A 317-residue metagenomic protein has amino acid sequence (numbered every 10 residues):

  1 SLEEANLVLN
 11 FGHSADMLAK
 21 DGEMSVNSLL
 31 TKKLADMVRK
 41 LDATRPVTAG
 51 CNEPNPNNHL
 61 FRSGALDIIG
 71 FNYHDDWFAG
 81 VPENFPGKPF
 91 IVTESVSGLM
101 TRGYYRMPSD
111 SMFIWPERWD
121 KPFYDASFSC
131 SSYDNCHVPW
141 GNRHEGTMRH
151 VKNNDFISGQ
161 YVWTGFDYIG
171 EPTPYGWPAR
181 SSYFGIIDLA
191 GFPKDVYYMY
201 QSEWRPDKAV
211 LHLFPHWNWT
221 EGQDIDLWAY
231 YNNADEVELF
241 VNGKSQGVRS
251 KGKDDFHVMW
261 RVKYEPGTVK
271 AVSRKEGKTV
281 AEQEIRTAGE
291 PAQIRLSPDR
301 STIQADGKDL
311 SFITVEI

Functional and structural regions predicted by a protein language model:
S1-G252, H257-Y264, T268-K278: Extended substrate-binding grooves/exosites of carbohydrate-active enzymes
P206-K208, T287-A292: Short domain-boundary/entry signatures in modular proteins, especially in secreted/extracellular architectures
F214, K263-E265, R286-A288, S297-D299: A structural detector for beta-sheet-dominated domains
L227-Y231, K308-I317: Beta-strand-rich structural segments
G277-E290: Edge beta-strands of extracellular beta-sandwich domains
G289-T314: Beta-strand-rich domain onsets/edges
